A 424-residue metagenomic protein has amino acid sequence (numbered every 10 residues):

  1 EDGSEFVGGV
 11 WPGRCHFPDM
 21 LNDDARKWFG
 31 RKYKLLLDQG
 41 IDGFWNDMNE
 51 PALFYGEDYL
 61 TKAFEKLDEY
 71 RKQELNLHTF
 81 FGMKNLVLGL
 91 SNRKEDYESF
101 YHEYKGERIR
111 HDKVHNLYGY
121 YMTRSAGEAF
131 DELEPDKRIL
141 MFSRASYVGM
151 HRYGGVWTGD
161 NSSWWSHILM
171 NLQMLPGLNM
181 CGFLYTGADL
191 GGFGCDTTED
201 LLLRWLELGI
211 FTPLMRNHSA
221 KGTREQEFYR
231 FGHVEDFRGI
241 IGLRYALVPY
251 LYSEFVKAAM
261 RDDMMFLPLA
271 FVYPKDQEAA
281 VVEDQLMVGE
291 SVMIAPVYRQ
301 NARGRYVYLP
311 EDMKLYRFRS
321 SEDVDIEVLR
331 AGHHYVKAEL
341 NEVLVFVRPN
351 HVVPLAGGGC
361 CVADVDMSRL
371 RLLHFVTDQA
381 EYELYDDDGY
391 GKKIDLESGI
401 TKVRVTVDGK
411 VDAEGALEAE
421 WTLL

Functional and structural regions predicted by a protein language model:
E1-F237, V272-P274: Aromatic- and carboxylate-enriched substrate-binding clefts and catalytic-loop regions of carbohydrate-active enzymes
L117-E132, D136-I139, A145-V156, M170-M174 (+2 more regions): Catalytic core of carbohydrate-active enzymes
